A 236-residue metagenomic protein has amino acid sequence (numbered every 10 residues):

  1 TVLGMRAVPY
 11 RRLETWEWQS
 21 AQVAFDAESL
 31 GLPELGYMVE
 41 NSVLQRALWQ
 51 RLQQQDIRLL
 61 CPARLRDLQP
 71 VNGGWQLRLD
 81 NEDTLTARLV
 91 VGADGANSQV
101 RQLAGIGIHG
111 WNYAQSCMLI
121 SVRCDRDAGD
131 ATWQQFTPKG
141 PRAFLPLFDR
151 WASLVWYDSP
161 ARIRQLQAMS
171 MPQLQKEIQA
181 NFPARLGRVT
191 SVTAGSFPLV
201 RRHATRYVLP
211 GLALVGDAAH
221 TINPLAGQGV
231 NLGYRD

Functional and structural regions predicted by a protein language model:
T1-M5: N-terminal glycine-rich dinucleotide-binding loop that anchors FAD/FMN and/or NAD(P) in oxidoreductases
R6-L103, W111-S116: Conserved N-terminal helical subregion
T15, L77, F144, S153-L154 (+1 more regions): Short beta-strand motif preference
S29, W156-P160, A219: Short, histidine-centered active-site or binding-site loop motifs used for metal coordination, general acid-base
E34-M38, R164, L225-G229: A short glycine-threonine-serine/GTX helix/turn-capping micro-motif
P70, C124, P224-G227: Short, conserved catalytic or interaction motifs in soluble domains
A93-A194, L199: Conserved FAD-binding catalytic core of PHBH/FMO-like flavoproteins
L199-D236: Conserved mid-domain beta->alpha element of the FAD-binding
